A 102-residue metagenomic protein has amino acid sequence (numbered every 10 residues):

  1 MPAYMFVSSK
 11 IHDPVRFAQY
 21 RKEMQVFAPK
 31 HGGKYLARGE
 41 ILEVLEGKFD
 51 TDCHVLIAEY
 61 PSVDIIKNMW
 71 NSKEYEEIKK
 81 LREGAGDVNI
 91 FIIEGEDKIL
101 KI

Functional and structural regions predicted by a protein language model:
M1-N71, G95-I102: Short S/T/G/P-rich N-terminal loop/turn motif that feeds into the first structured element of a domain
K67-M69, E74-F91: C-terminal structural segments of small proteins and small subunits
